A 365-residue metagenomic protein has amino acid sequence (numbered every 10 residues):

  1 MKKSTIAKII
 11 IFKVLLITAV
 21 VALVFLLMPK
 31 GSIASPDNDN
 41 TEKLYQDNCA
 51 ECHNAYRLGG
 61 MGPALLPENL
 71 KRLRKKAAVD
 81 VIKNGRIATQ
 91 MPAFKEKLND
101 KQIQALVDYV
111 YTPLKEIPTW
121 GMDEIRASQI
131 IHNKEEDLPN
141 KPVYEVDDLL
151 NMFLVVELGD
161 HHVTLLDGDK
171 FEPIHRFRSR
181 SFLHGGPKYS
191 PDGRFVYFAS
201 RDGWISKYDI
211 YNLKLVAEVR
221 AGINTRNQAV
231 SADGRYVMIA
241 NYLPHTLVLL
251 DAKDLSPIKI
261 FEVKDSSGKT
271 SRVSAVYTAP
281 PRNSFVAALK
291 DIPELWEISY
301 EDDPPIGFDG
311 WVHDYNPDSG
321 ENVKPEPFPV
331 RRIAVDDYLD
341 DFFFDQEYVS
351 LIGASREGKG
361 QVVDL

Functional and structural regions predicted by a protein language model:
K2-L16: N-terminal Sec-pathway targeting helices
I9-I11, L23-L26: Short intrinsically disordered, low-complexity segments
T18-V21, L27, G31-D39, A55 (+3 more regions): Predominantly soluble domains enriched in secretory-pathway, periplasmic, or organellar proteins
D39-Q46: Local sequence-structure signature of Cys/Sec-based thiol-disulfide redox active-site neighborhoods
E51, Y56-M61, L66-K115: Extracytoplasmic electron-transfer domains, predominantly the class I c-type cytochrome c fold
